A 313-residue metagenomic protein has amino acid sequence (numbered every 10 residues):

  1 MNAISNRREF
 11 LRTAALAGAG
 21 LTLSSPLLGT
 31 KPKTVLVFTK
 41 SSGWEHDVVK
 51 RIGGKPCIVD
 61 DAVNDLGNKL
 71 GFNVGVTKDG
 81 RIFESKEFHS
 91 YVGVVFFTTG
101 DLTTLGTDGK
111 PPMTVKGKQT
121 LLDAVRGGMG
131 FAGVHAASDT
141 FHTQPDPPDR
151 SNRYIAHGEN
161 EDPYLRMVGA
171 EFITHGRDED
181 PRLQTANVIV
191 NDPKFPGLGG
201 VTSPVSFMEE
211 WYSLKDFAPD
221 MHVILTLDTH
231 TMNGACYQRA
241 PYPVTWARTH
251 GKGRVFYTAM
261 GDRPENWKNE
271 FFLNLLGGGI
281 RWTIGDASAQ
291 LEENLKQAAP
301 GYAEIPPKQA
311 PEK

Functional and structural regions predicted by a protein language model:
N2, E9-G29: N-terminal export signals
A3, S25-W44: C-terminal segment of N-terminal export signals and the immediately downstream linker at the start of the mature
S5, V37, E45-G133, A137-F141: Helical hinge/lid and interdomain linker segments adjacent to catalytic or ligand-binding clefts that mediate domain
T39, V59, K69, K78 (+1 more regions): Extracellular ligand-binding/catalytic regions of CAZymes and related secreted enzymes and adhesion modules
S42-G43, I82, G100-L102, S138-T140 (+4 more regions): Short, solvent-exposed loop/turn segments at secondary-structure junctions
D101-P196: A glycine-rich, often tryptophan-bearing local segment used as a flexible ligand/cofactor-contacting loop or short
R166, A170-G251: Catalytic beta-strand/loop cores that center a nucleophilic Ser/Cys/Thr and support acyl-enzyme chemistry
